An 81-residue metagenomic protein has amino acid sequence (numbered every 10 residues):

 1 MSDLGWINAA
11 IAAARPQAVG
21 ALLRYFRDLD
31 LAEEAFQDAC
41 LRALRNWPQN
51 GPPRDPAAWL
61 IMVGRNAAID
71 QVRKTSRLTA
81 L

Functional and structural regions predicted by a protein language model:
M1-G20, D30-E33: A short, charge-rich alpha-helical start-of-domain segment used by transcription regulators
A13, Y25, M62-V63, Q71: Conserved catalytic core of Hanks-type protein kinase domains
L22, A43, W47, A68-V72: Hydrophobic recognition helices of helix-based DNA-binding modules
E34-L41, R54-N66: Structural recognition of an alpha-helix C-terminal capping motif at a helix-to-coil junction
N50-P52: Short alpha-helix-to-loop micro-motif enriched in aromatics/charged/Gly
R65-L81: Arg/Lys-rich amphipathic alpha helix in sigma70-family domain 2
